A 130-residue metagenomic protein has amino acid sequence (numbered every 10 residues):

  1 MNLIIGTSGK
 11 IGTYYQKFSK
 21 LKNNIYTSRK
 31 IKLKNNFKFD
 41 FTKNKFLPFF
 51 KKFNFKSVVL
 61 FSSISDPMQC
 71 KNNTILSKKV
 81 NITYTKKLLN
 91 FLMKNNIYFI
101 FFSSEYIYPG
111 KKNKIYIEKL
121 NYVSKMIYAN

Functional and structural regions predicted by a protein language model:
M1-L21: N-terminal Rossmann NAD(P)H-binding glycine-rich loop of SDR-like oxidoreductase domains
I5, T27, V58-S62, F99-E105: SDR active-site strand-loop-helix element
T7-K10, I25-L33: Short, polar loop motifs at secondary-structure junctions
Y14, F18, R29-K32, L76-K78 (+1 more regions): Catalytic phosphate/metal-binding cores of nucleic-acid and nucleotide-processing enzymes, i.e., regions that mediate
R29-K45: Rossmann-fold cofactor-recognition segment
F41-V80: NAD(P)H-binding glycine-rich loop region in Rossmannoid oxidoreductase-like domains and their noncatalytic homologs
N72-I100: NAD(P)-cofactor binding segment of oxidoreductase domains
K79, T83-Y84, I107-N130: Catalytic helix-loop patch of NAD(P)-dependent Rossmann-fold dehydrogenases
